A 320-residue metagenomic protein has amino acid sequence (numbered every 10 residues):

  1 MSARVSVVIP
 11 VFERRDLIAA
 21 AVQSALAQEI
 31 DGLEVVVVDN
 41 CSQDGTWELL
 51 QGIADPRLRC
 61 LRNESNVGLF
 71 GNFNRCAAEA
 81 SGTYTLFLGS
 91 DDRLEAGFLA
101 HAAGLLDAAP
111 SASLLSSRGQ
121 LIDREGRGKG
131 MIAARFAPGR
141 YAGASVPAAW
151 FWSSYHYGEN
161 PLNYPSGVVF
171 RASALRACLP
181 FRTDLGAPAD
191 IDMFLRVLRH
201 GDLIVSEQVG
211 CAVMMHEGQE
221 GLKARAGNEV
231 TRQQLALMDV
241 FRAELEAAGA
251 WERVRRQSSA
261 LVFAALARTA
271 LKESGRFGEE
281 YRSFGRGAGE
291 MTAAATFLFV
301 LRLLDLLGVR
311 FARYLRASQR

Functional and structural regions predicted by a protein language model:
A3-S6, E34, D192: Cell-envelope/extracellular polymer assembly enzymes that use nucleotide-activated donors
Q23-G32: Short, acidic, metal-binding catalytic loop of nucleotide-sugar glycosyltransferases
S24, D39-E48, S65, G89 (+1 more regions): A conserved acidic beta->alpha catalytic loop
N63-A80, R93: Glycine-rich, basic loop-to-helix element that forms the pyrophosphate-binding segment of sugar-nucleotide handling
T85: Short aromatic/hydrophobic "clamp" motif used to bind/position activated sugar donors
E95, R135-Q234: Conserved nucleotide-sugar donor-binding catalytic segment
G97-F136: Conserved donor NDP-sugar-binding/catalytic core segment of glycosyltransferases
Y155-Y157, D192, R199, M214-R320: C-terminal subregions of glycosyltransferases and related glycan-biosynthesis enzymes
